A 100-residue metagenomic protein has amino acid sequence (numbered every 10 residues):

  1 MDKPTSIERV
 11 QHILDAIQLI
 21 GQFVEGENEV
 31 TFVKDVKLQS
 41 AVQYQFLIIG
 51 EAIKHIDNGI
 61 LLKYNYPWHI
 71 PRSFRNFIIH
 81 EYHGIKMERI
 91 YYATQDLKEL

Functional and structural regions predicted by a protein language model:
M1-L100: Solvent-exposed interaction patches of small proteins and small membrane subunits
